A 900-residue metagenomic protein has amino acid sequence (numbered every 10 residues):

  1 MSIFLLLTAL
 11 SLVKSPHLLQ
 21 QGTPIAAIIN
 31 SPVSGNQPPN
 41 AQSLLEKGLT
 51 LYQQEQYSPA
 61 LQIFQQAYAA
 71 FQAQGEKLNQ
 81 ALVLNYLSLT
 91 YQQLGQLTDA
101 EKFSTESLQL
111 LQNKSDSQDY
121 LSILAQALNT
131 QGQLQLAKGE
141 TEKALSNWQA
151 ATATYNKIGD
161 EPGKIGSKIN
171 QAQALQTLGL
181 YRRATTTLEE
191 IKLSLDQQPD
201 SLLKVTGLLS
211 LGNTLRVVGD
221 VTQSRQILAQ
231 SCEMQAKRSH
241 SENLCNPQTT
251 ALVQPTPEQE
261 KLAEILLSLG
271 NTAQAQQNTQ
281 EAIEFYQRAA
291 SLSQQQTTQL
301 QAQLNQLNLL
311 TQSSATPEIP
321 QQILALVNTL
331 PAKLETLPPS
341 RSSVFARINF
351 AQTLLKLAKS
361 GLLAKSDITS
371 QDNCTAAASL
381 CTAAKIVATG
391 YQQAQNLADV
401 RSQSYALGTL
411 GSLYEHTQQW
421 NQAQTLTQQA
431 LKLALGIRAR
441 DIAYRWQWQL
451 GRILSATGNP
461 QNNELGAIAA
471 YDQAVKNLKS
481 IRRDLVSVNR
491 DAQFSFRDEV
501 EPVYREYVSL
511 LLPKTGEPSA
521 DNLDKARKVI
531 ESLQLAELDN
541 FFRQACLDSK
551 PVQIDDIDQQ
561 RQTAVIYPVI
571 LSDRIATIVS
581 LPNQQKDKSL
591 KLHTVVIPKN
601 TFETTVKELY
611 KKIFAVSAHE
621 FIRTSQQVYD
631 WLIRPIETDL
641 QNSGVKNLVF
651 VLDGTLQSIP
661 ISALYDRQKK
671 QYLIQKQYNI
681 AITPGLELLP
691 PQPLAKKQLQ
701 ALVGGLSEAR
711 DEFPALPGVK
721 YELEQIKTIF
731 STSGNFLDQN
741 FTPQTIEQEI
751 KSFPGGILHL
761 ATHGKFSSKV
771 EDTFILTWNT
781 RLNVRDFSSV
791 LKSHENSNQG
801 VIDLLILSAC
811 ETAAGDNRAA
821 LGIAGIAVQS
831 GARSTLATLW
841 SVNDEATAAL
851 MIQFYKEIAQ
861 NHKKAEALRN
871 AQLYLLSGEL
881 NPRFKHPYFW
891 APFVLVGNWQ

Functional and structural regions predicted by a protein language model:
I3-L82, Y86: N-terminal leader/linker segments that initiate helical-solenoid repeat arrays
L5, S11, Y181-R183, E189 (+10 more regions): Alpha-helical solenoid repeat scaffolds used for protein-protein interaction
Q42-Q53, L78-Q93, Q126-Q133, A137 (+1 more regions): Non-membrane alpha-helical segments in proteins
E55-S58, Y91-K102, G139, G179: Inter-helical turn/loop elements of alpha-helical hairpins
Q72-Q109: Mid-chain, structured segments of secreted extracytoplasmic proteins
E284, L334, P551-N600, T605-Y610 (+1 more regions): Catalytic cores of enzymes
